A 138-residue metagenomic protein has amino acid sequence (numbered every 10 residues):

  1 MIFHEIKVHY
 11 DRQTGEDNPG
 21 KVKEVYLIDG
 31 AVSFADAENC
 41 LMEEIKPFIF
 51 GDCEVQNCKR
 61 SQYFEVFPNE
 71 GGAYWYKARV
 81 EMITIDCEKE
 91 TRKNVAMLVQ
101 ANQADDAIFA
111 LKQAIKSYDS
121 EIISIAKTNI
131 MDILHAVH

Functional and structural regions predicted by a protein language model:
M1-H4, L27-D36, F67-Y76, E90 (+1 more regions): Short, low-complexity cationic-aromatic patches
M1-K23, G71-R92: Short aromatic-glycine-(Arg/Gly/Cys) micro-motifs in beta-strand/loop hairpins
I2-H9, V25-A35, E44-E54, S61-F64: N-terminal accessory/assembly segment that mediates macromolecular interactions
F3, L27-I28, E38-L41, V55-C58 (+5 more regions): A compositionally biased, intrinsically disordered/low-complexity signal enriched for hydrophobic/aromatic residues
R12-D29, P47, E88-M97, I115-S117 (+1 more regions): A cross-kingdom feature marking solvent-exposed beta-strand/loop segments within repeated, beta-rich binding/scaffold
Q13-G15, S33-D36, E65, I85-C87 (+2 more regions): Generic "edge-of-domain/loop-turn" microfeature
S33-I49, Q103-D119: A short, charged, amphipathic alpha-helix used as a generic interaction element across diverse proteins
K46-D86, K116-H138: Short, mixed-charge low-complexity intrinsically disordered segments
